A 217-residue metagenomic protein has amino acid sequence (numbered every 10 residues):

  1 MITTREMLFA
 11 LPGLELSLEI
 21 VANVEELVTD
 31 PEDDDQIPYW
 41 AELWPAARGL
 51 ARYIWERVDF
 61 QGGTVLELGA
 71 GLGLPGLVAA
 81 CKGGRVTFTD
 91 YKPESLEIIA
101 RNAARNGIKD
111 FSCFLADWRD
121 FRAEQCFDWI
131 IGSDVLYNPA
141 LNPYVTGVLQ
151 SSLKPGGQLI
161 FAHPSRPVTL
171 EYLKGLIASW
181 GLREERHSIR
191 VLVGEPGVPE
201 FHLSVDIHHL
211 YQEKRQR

Functional and structural regions predicted by a protein language model:
M1-R217: S-adenosylmethionine-dependent methyltransferases
